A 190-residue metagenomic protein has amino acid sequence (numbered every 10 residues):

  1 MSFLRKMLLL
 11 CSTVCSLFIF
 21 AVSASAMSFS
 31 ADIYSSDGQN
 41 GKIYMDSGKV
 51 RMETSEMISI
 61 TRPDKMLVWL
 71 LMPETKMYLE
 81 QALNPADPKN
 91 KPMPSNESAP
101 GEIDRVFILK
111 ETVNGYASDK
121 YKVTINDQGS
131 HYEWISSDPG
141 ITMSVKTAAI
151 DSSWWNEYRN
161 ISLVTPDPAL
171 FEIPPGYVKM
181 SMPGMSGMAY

Functional and structural regions predicted by a protein language model:
M1-R5: N-terminal secretory signal peptides that target proteins for export/translocation
L8-L9, V123, M182: Sequence-pattern detector for short linear motifs and compositional/periodic biases rather than a specific fold
L10-F20: Bacterial N-terminal signal peptides
V22-K42, K89-S98, I103, M180-M182 (+1 more regions): N-terminal cleavable signal peptides for secretion/export
A24-E74, F107-T112, A117-K120, T124-Y132 (+1 more regions): N-terminal mature ectodomain segment of secretory-pathway/periplasmic proteins
Q39-M93, I141-N160: An acidic-aromatic
G101-D104, L109-D119, D127-Y132, S137-Y190: Non-transmembrane domains of secretory- and envelope-associated proteins
